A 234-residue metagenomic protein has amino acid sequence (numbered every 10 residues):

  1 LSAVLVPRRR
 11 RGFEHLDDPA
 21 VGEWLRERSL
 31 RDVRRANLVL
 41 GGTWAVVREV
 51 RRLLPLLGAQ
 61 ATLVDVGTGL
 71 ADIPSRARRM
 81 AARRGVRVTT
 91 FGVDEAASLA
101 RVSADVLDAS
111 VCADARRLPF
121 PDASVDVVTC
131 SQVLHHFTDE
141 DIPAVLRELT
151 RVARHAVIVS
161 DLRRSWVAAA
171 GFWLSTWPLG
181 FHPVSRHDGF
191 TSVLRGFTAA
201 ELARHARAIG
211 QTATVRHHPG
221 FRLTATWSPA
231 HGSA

Functional and structural regions predicted by a protein language model:
L1-P19: N-terminal auxiliary segments of SAM/dcSAM-dependent transferases
P19, E23-E49, L53: Class I SAM-dependent methyltransferase Rossmann-like catalytic core, especially the SAM/SAH-binding loop
V64, G69-R117: Class I SAM-dependent methyltransferase SAM/SAH-binding core
T129: A conserved beta-strand element that flanks and buttresses the S-adenosyl-L-methionine
F137-E148: A short, conserved alpha-helix within the catalytic core of class I
A153-L162: Conserved beta-strand signature within the Rossmann-like core of class I S-adenosyl-L-methionine
L162-A206: C-terminal alpha-helical "lid/dimerization" subdomain adjacent to the S-adenosyl-L-methionine
R195, A199-P229, A234: Conserved Class I S-adenosyl-L-methionine
